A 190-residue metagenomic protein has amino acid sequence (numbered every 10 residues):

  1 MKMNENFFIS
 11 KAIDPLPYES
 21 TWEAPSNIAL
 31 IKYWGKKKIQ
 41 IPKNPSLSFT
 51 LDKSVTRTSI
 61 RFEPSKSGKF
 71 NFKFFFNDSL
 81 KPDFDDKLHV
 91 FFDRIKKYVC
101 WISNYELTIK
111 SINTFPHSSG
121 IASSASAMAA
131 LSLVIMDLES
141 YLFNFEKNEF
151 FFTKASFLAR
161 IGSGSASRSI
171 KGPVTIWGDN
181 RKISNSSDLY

Functional and structural regions predicted by a protein language model:
M1-S119, L133-N144: ATP-binding N-lobe of GHMP and related small-molecule kinases
Y33-W34, I121, V174-D179: Broad hydrophobic/π-residue packing in well-ordered secondary structure
I109, H117-S165: Long, hydrophobic, well-ordered secondary-structure blocks that form the structural core and pocket-lining surfaces
K147-Y190: ATP-dependent small-molecule kinase catalytic core of the GHMP/sugar-kinase superfamily and closely related
